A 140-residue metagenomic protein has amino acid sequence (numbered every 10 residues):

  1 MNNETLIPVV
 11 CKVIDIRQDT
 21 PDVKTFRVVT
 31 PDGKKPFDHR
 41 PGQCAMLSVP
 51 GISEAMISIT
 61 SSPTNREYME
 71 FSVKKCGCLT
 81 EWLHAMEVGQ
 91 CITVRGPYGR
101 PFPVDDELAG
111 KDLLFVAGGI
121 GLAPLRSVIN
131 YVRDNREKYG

Functional and structural regions predicted by a protein language model:
N2-Q90: Ferredoxin-reductase
E4, C78-G140: FNR/FR-type flavoprotein reductase catalytic core
